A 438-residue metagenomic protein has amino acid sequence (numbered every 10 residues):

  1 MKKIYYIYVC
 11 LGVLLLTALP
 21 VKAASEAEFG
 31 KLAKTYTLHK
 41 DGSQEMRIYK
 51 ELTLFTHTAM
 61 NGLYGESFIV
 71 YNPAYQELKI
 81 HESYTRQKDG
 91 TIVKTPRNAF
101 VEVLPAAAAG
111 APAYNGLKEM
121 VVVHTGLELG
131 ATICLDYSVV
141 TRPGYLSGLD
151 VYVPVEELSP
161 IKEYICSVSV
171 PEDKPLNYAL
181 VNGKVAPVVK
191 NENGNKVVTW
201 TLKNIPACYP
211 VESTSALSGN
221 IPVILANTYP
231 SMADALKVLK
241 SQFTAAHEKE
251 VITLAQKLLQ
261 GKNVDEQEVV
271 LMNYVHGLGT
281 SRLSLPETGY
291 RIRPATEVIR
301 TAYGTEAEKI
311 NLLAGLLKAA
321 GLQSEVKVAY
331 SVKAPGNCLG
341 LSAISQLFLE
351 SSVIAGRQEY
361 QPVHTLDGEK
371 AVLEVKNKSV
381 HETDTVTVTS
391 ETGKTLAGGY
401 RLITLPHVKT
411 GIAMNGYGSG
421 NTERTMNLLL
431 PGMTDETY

Functional and structural regions predicted by a protein language model:
M1-V9: Bacterial N-terminal signal peptides that target proteins for export
K2, L14-L16, Y303: A general, composition-driven signal for non-globular sequence regions
Y8-A18: Bacterial N-terminal signal peptides
A23-Y438: A sensor for short, sequence-defined functional sites
